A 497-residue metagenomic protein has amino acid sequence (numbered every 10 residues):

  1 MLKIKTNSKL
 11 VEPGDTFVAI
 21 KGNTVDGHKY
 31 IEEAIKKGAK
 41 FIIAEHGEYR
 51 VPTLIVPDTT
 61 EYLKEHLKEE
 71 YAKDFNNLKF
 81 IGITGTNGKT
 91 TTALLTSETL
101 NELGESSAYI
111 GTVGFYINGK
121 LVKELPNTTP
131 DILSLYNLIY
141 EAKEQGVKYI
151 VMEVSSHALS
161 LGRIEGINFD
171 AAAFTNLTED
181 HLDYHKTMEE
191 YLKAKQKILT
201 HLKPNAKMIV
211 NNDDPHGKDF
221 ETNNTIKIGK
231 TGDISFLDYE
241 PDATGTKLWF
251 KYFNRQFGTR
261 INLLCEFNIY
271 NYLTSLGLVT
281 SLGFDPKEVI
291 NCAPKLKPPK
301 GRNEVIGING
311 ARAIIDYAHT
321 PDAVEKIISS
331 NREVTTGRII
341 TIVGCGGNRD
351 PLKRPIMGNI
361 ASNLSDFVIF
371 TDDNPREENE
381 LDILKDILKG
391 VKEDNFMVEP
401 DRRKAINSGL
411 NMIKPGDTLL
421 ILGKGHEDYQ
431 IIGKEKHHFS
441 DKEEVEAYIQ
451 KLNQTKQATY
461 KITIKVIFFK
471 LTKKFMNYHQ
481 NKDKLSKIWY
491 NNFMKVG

Functional and structural regions predicted by a protein language model:
M1-E65, E69, K207, D238-E240 (+6 more regions): N-terminal leader/targeting and accessory segments in enzymes
K9-T16, G22-K29, G277-K287, N291-G301 (+1 more regions): ATP-dependent carboxylate-amine ligase
G27-K40, T53-Y62, D170-N176, K193-Q196 (+3 more regions): A short, gly/pro- and small-residue-rich
K40-E45, M208-N212, I342-V343, F367-N374: Short internal beta-strands
A44-V51, Q145, F169-A313, L388-E393 (+3 more regions): Acidic, Mg2+-coordinating active-site environments of NTP-dependent enzymes
Y49-R50, F115-I117, A158-S160, P215-D219 (+4 more regions): Short, active-site-adjacent cap segments at secondary-structure transitions
Y62-N212, H216-N224, L273, T280-L282 (+3 more regions): Phosphate-binding loop of NTP-binding sites
